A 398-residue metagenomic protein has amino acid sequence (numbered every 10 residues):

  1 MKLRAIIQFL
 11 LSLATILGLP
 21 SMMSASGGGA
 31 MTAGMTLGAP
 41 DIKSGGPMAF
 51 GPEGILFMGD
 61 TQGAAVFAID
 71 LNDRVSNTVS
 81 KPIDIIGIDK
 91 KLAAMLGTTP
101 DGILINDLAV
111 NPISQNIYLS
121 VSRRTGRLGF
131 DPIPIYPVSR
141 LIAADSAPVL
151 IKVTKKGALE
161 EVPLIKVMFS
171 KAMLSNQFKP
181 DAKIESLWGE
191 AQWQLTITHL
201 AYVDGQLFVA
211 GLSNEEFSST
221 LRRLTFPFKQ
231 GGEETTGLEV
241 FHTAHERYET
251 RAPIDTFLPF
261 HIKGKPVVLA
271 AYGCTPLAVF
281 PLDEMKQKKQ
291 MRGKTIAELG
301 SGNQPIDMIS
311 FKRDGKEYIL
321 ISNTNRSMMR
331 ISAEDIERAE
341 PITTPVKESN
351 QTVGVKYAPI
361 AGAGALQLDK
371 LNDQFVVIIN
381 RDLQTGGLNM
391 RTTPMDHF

Functional and structural regions predicted by a protein language model:
M1-I6: N-terminal secretory signal peptides that target proteins for export/translocation
Q8-S21: Bacterial N-terminal signal peptides
S26-F398: Sequence/structural signature of beta-propeller domains
